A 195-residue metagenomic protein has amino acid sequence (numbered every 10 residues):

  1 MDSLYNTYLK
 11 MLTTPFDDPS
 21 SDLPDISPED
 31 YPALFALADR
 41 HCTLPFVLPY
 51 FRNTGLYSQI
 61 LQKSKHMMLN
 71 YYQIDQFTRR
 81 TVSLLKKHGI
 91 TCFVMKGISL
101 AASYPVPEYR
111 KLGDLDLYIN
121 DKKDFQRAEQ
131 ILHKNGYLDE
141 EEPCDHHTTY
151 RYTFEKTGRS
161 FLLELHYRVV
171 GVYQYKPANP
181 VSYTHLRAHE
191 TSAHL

Functional and structural regions predicted by a protein language model:
M1-G113, I119-R187, S192: Conserved NTP-donor binding/palm subdomain of two-metal-ion nucleotidyltransferases/polymerases, i.e., the charged
L195: Cytosolic catalytic cores of cyclic-nucleotide second-messenger enzymes
